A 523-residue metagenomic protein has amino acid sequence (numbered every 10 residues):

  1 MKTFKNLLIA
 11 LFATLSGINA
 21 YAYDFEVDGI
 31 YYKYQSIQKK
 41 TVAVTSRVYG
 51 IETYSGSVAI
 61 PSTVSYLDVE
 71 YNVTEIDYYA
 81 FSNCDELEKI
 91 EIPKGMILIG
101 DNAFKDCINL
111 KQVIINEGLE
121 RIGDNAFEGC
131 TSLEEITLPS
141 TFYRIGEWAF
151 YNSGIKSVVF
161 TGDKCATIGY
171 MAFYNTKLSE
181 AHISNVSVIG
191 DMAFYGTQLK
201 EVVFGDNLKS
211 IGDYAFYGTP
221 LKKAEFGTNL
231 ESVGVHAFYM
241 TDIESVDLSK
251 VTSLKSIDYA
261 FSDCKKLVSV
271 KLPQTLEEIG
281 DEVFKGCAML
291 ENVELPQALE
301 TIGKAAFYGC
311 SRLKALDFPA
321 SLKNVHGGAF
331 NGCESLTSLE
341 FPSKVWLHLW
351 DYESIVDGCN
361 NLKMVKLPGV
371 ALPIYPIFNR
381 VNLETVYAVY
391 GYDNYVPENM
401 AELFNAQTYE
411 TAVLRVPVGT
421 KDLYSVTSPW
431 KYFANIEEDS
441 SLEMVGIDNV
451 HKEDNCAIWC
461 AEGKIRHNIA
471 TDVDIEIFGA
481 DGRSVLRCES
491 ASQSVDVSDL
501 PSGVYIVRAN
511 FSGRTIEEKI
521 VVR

Functional and structural regions predicted by a protein language model:
M1-L8: Bacterial N-terminal signal peptides that target proteins for export
A20-D24: Boundary at the C-terminal end of the N-terminal hydrophobic targeting segment
I37, T53-E75, D85-L98, I108-R121 (+14 more regions): Structural signature of tandem-repeat unit edges
Y78-A80, G100-A103, G123-E128, G146-A149 (+10 more regions): Consensus positions within tandem repeat domains that build extended binding/scaffold surfaces
V356-D357, I377-R380, A401-Q407: A structural signal for leucine-rich repeat
N405-M444: Membrane-proximal C-terminal cap and juxtamembrane stalk of leucine-rich repeat ectodomains
D448-R523: C-terminal outer-membrane/trafficking sorting elements
